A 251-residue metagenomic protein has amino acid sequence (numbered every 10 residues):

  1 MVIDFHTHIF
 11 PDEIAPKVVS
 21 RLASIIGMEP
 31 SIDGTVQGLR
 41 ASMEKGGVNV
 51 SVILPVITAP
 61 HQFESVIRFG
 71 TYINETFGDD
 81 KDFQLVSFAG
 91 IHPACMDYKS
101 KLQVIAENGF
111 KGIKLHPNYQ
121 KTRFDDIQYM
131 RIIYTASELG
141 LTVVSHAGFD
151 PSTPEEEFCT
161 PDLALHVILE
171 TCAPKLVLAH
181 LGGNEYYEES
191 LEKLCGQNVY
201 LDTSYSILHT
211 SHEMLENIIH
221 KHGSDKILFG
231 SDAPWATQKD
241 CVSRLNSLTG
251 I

Functional and structural regions predicted by a protein language model:
M1-M130, T135, Y200, H209 (+1 more regions): Mid-domain alpha/beta scaffold segments of enzyme catalytic cores
V2, T142, L176, N198 (+1 more regions): Hydrophobic "anchor" residues on beta-strands that sit immediately upstream of conserved functional sites
T7-I9, P93, F149, G183 (+2 more regions): Short, glycine/acidic-enriched loop or turn micro-motifs at the edges of active sites
I53, L115, S145, L178 (+2 more regions): Conserved beta-strand positions
I57-H61, P93-M96, N108-E189: Divalent metal-binding pocket/active-site signature
T71-Y72, L165-H166, E216-N217, S243: Active-site phosphate/pyrophosphate- and oxyanion-stabilizing loops and adjacent acidic/basic residues in soluble
K81-Q84, C172-P174, G196-N198, S224-K226: A short helix-to-beta-strand connector/capping loop
L181-I251: H/E-rich (His + Asp/Glu) clusters that bind or coordinate divalent metals
